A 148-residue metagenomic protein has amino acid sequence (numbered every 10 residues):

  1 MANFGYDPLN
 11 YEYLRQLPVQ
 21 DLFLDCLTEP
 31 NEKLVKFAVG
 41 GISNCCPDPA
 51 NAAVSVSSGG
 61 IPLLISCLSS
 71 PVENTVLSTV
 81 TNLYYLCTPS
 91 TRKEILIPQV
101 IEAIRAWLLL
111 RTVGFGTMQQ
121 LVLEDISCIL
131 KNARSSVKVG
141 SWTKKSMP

Functional and structural regions predicted by a protein language model:
M1-A2, T28-S58, S69-A103, L108-P148: Alpha-helical solenoid repeats of the armadillo/HEAT superfamily in eukaryotic scaffolding/adaptor proteins
M1-Y13: N-terminal segments that cap or nucleate solenoid repeat domains
L9, V19, G60, V100: Residue-level recognition of oxygen-bearing side chains
Y11, L24, I42: Beta-strand-rich binding-surface signature of beta-sandwich/beta-barrel folds used to engage anionic ligands
Q16, Q20, L24-N31: Acidic, polar low-complexity intrinsically disordered regions
L22, L63, A103: Short, conserved SAM-binding segment of the class I
